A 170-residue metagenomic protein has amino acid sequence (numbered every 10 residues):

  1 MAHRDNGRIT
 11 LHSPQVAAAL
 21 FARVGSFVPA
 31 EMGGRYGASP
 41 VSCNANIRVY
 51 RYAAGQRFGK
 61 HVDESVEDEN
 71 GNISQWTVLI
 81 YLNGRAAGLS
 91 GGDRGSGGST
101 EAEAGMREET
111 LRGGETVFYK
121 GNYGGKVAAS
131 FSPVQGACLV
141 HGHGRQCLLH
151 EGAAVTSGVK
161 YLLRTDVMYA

Functional and structural regions predicted by a protein language model:
M1-C138, Q146-A170: Fe(II)/2-oxoglutarate oxygenase catalytic core
